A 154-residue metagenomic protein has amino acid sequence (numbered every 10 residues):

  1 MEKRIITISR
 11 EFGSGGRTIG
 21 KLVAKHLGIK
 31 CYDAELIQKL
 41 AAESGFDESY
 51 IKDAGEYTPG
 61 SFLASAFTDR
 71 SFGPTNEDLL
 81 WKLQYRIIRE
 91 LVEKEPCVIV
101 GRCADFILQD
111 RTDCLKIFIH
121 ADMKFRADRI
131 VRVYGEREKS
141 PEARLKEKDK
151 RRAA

Functional and structural regions predicted by a protein language model:
E2-E11, E95: Pre-Walker A (Motif I) flank of P-loop NTPase domains
R4, G15-I19, L36, L80 (+4 more regions): Helical mechanochemical/support elements of P-loop NTPase systems and associated helical scaffolds
I8-A24: Glycine-rich phosphate-binding P-loop
K30-A42: Short beta-strand-centered segment that lines the nucleotide-binding/catalytic pocket of NTP-utilizing
A41-P96: ATP-dependent small-molecule kinase phosphotransfer cores that center on conserved nucleotide phosphate-binding segments
P59-A66, E138-A154: Small-molecule kinase domains that catalyze NTP-dependent phosphoryl transfer to phosphate-bearing small molecules
L91-C97, A104-R111, I117, R129: RNA pseudouridine synthases
D110-V131, S140-K148: Conserved phosphate-donor/acceptor-positioning beta-strand/loop module used by diverse small-molecule
